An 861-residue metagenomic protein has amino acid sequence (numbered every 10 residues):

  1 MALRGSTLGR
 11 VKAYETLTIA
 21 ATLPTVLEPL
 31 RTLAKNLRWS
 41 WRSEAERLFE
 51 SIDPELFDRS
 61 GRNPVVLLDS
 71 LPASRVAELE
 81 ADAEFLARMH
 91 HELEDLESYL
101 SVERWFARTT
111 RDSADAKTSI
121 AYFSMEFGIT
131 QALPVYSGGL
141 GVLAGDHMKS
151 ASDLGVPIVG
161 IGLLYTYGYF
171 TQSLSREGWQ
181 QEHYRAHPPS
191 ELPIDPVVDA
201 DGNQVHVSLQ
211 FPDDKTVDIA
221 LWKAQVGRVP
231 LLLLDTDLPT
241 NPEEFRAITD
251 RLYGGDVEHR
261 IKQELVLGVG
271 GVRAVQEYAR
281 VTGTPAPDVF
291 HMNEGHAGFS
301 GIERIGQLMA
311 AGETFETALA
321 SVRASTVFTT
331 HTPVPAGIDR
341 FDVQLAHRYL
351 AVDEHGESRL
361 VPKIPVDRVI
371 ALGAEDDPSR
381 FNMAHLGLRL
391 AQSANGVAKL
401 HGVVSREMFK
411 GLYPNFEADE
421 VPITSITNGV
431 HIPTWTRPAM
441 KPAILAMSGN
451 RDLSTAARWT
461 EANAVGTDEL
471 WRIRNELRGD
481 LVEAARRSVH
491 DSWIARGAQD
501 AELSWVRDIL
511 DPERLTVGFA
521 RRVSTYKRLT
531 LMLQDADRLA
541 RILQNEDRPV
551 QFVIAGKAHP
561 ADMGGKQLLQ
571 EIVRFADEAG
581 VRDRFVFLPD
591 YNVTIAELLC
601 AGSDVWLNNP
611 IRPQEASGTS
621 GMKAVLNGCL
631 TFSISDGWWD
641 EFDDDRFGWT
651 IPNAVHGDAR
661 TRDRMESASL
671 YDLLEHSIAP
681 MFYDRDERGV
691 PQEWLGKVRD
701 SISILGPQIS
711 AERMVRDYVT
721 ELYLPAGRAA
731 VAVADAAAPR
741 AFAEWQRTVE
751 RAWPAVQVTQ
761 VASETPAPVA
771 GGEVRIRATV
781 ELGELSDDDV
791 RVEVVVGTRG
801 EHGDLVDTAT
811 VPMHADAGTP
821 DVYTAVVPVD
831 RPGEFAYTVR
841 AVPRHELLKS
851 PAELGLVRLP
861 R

Functional and structural regions predicted by a protein language model:
A2-R861: Catalytic cores of carbohydrate-active enzymes across secretory and cytosolic contexts
